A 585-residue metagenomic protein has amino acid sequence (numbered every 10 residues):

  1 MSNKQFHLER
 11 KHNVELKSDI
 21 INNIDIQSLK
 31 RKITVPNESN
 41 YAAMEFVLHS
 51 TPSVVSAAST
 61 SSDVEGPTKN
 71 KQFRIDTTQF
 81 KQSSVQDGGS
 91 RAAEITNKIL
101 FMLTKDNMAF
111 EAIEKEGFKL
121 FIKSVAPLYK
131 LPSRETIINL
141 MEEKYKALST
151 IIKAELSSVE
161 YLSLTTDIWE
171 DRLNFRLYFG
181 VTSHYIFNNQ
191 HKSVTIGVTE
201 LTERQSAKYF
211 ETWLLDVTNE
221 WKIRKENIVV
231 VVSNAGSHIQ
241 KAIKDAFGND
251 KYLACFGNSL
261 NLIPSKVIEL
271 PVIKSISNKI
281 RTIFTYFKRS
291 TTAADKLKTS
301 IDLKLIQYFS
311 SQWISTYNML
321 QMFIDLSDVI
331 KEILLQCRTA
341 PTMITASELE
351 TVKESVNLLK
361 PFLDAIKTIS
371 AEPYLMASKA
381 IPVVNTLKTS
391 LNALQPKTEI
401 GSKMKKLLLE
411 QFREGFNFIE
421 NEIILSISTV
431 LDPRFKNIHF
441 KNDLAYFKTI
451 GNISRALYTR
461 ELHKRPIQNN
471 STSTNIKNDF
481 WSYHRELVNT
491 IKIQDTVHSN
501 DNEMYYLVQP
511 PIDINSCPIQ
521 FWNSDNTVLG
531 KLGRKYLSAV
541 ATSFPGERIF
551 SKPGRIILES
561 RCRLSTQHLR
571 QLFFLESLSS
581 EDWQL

Functional and structural regions predicted by a protein language model:
M1-Q27: C-terminal recognition-helix end and immediately following basic linker of small zinc-binding "finger" domains
K4, F118, S133, D167 (+16 more regions): Mobile genetic element proteins and their domesticated derivatives, centered on retroelements and DNA transposons
L8-S18, I33-P36, E142-I151, E155 (+1 more regions): Short, basic alpha-helical nucleic acid-contact segments in DNA-binding proteins and DNA transaction factors
K17-M108, A112-I113: Intrinsically disordered, low-complexity regulatory regions of eukaryotic transcription factors
E94, I113, G117, T136 (+25 more regions): Generic recognition of stable, solvent-exposed alpha-helical segments in well-folded globular domains
T104-D106, F110-K304, F309, F412 (+3 more regions): Active-site neighborhood segments
S124-V125, L177, L303-V329, S347 (+3 more regions): Amphipathic alpha-helical/coiled-coil segments positioned at domain termini
G197-T202, V229, I301, I330-N502 (+2 more regions): Extended, C-terminal/distal alpha-helical "rod" segments
